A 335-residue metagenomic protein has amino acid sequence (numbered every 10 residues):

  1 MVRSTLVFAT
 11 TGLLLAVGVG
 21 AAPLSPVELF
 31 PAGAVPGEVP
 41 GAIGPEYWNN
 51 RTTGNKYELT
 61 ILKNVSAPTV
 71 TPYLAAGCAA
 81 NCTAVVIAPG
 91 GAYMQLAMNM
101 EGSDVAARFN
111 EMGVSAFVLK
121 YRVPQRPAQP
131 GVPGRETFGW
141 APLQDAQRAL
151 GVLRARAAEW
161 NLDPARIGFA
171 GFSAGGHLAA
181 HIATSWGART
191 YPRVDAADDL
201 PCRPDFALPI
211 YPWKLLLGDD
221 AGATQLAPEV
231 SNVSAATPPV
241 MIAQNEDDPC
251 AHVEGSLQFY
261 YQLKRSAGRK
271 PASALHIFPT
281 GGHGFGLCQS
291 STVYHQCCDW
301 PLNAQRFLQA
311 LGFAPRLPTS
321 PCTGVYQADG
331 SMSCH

Functional and structural regions predicted by a protein language model:
A22-A79: N-terminal cap/lid segment of alpha/beta-hydrolase-fold proteins
N81-G90: Short beta-strand element of the alpha/beta-hydrolase
A97-M98, D104, Y121-D163, T292-C297: Catalytic nucleophile-loop/oxyanion-hole region of alpha/beta-hydrolase and closely related hydrolase-like folds
N99-F117: Short amphipathic alpha-helix adjacent to the substrate-entry channel of hydrolases
A141-A235, Q327: Primarily recognizes the serine-hydrolase "nucleophile elbow" in alpha/beta-hydrolase and SGNH/GDSL folds
A236, M241-Q244, D248: Short beta-strand/loop motif that positions the catalytic acidic residue of the alpha/beta-hydrolase fold
P249-Q258: Conserved alpha/beta-hydrolase "acid-adjacent" motif
L257, S266-H335: C-terminal catalytic histidine-bearing segment of alpha/beta-hydrolase fold enzymes
